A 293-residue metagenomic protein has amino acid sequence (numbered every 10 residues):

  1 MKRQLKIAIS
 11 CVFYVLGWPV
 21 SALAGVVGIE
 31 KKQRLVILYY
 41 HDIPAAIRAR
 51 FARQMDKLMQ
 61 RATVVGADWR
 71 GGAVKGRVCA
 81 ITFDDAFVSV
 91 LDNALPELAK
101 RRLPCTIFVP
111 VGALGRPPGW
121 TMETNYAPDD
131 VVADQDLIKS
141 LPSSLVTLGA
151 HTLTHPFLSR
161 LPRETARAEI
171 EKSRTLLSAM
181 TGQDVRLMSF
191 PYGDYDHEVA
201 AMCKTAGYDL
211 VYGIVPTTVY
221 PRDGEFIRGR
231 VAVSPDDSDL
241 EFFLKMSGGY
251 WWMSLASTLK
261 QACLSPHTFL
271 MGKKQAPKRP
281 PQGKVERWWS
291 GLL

Functional and structural regions predicted by a protein language model:
K2-T82, V88-S89, N93, R160-L293: C-terminal active-site subregion of NodB/CE4 polysaccharide deacetylases
L38, I43, T147-P156: Histidine-centered catalytic micro-motifs
Q54-T63, P96-L103, D130-A150: Acidic (Asp/Glu)-rich catalytic clusters
T82-F83, G149: Generic enzyme active-site microenvironment
F83-V88, A94-E97, R101, P110 (+1 more regions): Acidic/aromatic-lined carbohydrate-recognition and catalytic surfaces of CAZymes acting on diverse glycans
R102-T124: A short, conserved beta-to-alpha structural element at the edge of catalytic cores that scaffolds binding
R116-G119, P156-L161: A short acidic, helix-capping loop that chelates divalent metal ions and anchors anionic groups
N125-D129, A133, L161-A168: Alpha-helix N-cap and loop-to-helix initiation/capping positions
